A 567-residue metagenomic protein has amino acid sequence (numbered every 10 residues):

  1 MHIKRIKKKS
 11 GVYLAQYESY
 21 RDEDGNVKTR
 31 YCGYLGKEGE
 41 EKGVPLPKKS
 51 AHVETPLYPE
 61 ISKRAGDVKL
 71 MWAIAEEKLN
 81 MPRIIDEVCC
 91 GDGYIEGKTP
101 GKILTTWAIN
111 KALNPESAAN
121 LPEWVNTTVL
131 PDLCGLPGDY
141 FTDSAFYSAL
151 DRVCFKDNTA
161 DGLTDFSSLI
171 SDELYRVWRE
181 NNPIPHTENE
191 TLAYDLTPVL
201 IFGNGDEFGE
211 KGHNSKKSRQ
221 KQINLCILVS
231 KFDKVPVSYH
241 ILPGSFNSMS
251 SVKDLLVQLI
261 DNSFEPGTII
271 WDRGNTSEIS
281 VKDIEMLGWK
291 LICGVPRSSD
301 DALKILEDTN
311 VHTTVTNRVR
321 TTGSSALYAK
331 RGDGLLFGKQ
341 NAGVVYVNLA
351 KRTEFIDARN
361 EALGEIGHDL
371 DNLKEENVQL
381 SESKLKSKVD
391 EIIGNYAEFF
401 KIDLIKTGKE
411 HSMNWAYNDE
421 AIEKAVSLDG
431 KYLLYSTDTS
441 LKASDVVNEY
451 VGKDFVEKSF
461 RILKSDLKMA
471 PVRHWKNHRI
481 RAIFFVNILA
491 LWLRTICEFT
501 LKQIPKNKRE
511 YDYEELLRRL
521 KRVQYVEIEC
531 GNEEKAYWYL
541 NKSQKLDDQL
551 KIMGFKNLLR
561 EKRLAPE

Functional and structural regions predicted by a protein language model:
M1-G205, C226-S245, K253, A421-A425 (+1 more regions): Dynamic "connector" segments at or just before major functional cores
D24-G25, E116-N120, D132-C134, I201-N204 (+14 more regions): Short helix/loop capping segments that flank catalytic or ligand/cofactor-binding pockets
K221, S238-I241, L287-E449, R518-E567: An anionic, glycine-rich sequence signature occurring as long contiguous blocks
M249-P266: Short, basic/hydrophobic alpha-helical segments
I260-D261, V281-K290: Short, surface-exposed basic-aromatic patches at helix termini and helix-loop junctions that form
I270-I279, R297-D300, H478-I480: Acidic, metal-coordinating catalytic cores used for nucleic-acid/nucleotide bond scission and strand-transfer chemistry
V446-R473: Short amphipathic alpha-helical "interface-anchor" segments enriched in bulky aromatics
K476-C497: Basic, amphipathic alpha-helical segments enriched in Lys/Arg and hydrophobic/aromatic residues
